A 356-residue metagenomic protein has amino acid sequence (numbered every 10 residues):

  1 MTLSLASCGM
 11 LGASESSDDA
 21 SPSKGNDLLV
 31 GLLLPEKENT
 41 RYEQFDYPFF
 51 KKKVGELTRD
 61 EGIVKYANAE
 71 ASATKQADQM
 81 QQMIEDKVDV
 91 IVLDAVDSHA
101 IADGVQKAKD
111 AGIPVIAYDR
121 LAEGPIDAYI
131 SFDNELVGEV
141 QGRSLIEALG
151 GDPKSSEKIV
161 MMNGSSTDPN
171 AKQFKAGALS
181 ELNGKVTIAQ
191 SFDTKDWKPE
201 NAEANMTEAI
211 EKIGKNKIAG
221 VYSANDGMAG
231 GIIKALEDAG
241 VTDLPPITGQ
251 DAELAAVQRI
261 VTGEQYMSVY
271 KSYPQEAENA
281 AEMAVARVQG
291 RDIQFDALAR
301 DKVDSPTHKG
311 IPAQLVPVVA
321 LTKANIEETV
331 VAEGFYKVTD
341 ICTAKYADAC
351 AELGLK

Functional and structural regions predicted by a protein language model:
M1-A6: Sec-dependent bacterial lipoprotein signal peptides
S7-K356: A residue-level marker of the well-folded mature domains of exported/periplasmic proteins
